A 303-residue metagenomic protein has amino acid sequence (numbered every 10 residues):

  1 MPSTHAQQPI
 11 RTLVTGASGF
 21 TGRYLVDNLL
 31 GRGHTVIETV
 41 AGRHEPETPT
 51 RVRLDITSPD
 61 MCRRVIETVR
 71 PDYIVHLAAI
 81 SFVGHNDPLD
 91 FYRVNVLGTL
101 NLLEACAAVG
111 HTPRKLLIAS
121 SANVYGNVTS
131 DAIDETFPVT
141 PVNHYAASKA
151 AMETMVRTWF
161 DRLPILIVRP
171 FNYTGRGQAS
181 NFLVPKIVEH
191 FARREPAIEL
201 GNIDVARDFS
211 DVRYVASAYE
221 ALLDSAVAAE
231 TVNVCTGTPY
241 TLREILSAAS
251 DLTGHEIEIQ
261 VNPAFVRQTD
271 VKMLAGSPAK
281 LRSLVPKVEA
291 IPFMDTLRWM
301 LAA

Functional and structural regions predicted by a protein language model:
M1, R193-A303: C-terminal substrate-binding subdomain of Rossmann-fold SDR/epimerase-dehydratase oxidoreductases
T12-G31: N-terminal Rossmann NAD(P)H-binding glycine-rich loop of SDR-like oxidoreductase domains
T48-S58: Rossmann-fold cofactor-recognition segment
R51, F91-Y92, L116, Y145: A hydrophobic alpha-helix adjacent to the NAD(P)-binding/active-site core of NAD(P)-dependent oxidoreductases, strongly
I56-V94: NAD(P)H-binding glycine-rich loop region in Rossmannoid oxidoreductase-like domains and their noncatalytic homologs
L100-H144: Conserved Rossmann-fold NAD(P)-dependent oxidoreductase catalytic core, especially the SDR/UDP-sugar
S130-D131, V142, T154-D208, V212-A221 (+1 more regions): NAD(P)-dependent short-chain dehydrogenase/reductase
S148-A151: Active-site helix of classical SDR
